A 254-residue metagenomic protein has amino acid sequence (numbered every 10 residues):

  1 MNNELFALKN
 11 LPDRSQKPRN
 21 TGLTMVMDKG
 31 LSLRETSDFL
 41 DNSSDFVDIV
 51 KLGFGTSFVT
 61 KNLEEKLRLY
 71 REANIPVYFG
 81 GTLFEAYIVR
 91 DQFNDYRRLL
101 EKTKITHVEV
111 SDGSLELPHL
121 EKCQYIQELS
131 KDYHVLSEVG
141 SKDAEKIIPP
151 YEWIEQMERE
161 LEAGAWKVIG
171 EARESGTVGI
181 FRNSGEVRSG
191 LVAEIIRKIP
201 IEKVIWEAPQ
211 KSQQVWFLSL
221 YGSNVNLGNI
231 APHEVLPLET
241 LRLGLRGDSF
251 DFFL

Functional and structural regions predicted by a protein language model:
M1-L69: Conserved N-terminal beta1-alpha1 strand-loop-helix module at the mouth
E4-P12, E194-L254: C-terminal alpha-helical cap/extension of soluble enzyme domains
N20-R34, G53-T56, Y78-Q92, E138-E152: Active-site mouth loops of central-metabolism enzymes
T21-M27, D48-L52, V77-G81, V108-V110 (+4 more regions): Hydrophobic faces of well-ordered beta-strands that scaffold small-molecule active sites in alpha/beta enzyme cores
R34, S57-Y70, A86-D95, G113-Y133 (+5 more regions): Active-site-adjacent beta->alpha loops and helix N-cap segments on the catalytic face of soluble alpha/beta enzymes
F39-S43, Y70, L99-T103, E128-L129 (+3 more regions): Generic structural signal for hydrophobic
Q92-R98, I148-E162, P209-S223: Catalytic cores of alpha/beta
E109-S114, E162-T177, N224-L241, L245-D248: Glycine-rich phosphate-binding active-site loops on the catalytic face of alpha/beta enzymes
